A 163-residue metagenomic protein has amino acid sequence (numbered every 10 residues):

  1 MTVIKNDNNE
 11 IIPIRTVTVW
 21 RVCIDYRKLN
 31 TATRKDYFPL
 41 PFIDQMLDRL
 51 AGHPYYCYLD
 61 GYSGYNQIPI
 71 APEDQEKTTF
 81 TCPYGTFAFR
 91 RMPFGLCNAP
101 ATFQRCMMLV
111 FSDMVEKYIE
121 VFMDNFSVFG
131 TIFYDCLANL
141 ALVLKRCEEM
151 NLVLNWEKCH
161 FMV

Functional and structural regions predicted by a protein language model:
M1-V163: Retroelement reverse transcriptase polymerase core
